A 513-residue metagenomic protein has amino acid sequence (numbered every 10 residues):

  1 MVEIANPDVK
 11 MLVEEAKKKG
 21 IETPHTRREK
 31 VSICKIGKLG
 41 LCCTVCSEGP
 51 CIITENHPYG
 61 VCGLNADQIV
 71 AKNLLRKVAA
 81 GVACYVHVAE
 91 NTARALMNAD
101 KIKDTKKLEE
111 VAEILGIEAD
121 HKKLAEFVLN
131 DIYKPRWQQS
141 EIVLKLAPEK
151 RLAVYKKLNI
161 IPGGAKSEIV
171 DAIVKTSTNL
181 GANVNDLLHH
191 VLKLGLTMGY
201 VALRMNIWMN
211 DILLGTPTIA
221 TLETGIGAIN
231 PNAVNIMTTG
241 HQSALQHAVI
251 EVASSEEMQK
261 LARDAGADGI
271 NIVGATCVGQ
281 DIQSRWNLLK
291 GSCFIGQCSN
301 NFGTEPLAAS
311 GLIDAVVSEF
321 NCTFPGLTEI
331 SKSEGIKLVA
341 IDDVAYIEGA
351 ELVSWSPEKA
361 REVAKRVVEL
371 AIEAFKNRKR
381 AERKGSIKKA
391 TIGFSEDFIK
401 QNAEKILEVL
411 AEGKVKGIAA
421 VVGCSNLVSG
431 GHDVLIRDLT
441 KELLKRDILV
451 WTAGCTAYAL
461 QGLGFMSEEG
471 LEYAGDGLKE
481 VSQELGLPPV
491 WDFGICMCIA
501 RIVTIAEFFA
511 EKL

Functional and structural regions predicted by a protein language model:
M1-E511: Metallocofactor- and cofactor-centric catalytic cores in central/energy metabolism, strongly enriched
